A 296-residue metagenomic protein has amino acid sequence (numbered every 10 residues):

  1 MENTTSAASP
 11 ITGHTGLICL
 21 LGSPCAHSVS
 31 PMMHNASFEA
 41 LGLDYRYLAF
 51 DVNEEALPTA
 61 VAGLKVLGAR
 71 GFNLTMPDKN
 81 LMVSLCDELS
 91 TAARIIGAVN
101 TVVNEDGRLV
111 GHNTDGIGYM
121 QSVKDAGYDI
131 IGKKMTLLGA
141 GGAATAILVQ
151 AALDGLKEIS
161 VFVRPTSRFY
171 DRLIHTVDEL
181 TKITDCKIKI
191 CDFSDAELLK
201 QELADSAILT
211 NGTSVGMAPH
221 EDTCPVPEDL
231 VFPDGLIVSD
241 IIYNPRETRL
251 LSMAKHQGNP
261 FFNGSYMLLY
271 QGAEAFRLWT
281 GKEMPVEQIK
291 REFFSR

Functional and structural regions predicted by a protein language model:
P10-A126: Phosphate/diphosphate ligand-binding glycine-rich loop within oxidoreductases
I11-T12, I130-I131, L153-G155, V226-G235: Short, conserved loop/helix-junction motifs that constitute active-site signature segments in enzyme catalytic cores
G22, N113, G132-L153: Glycine-rich adenosine-cofactor-binding loop
L153-E158, Q257-P260: Conserved S-adenosyl-L-methionine
L156-T184: NAD(P)-binding Rossmann-fold cofactor-contacting core
C186-F261: Rossmann-like adenosine-cofactor binding region
I237, I241-R296: Adenosine-phosphate binding glycine-rich loop
